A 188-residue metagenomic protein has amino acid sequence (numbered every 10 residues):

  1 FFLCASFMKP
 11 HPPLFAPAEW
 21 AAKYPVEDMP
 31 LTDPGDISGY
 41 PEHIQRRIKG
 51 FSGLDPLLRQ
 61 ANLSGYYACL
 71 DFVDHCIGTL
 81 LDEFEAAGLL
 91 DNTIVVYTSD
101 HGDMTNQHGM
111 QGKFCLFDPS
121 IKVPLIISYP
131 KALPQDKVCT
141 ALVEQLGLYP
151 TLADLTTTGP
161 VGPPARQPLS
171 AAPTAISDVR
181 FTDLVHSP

Functional and structural regions predicted by a protein language model:
F1-L142, D154-G162: Active-site-proximal cap/lid insertion segments
H101-Q107, L146-Y149, D154-P188: C-terminal cap/loop subdomain of S1 sulfatases and analogous C-terminal strand-loop tails that border
